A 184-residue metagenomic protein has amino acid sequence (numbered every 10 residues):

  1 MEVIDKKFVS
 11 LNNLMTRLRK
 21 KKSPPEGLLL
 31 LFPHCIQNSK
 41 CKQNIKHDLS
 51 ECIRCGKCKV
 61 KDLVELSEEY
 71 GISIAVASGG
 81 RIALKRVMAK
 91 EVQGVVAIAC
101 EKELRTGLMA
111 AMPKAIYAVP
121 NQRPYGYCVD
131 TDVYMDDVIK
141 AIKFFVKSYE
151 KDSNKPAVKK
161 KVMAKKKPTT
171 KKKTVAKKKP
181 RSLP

Functional and structural regions predicted by a protein language model:
M1-D62, K160, K165, K171-K172: N-terminal, charge-rich interaction modules
D5, R17-R19, I53-G94, I98 (+2 more regions): Metallocofactor- and cofactor-centric catalytic cores in central/energy metabolism, strongly enriched
S10, K59-L63, E91, E103 (+1 more regions): General structural feature for long, well-ordered alpha-helical segments within catalytic domains of soluble enzymes
C35, C100-E101: Beta-hairpin (beta-strand-turn-beta-strand) motif
S39, E103-L104: Short glycine-rich, flexible loops that bind phosphorylated cofactors or substrates
R105-M112: Short Gly/Thr/Asp-enriched flexible loops that form oxyanion-binding sites at enzyme active sites
Y117-K155: Ser/Thr/Gly-rich flexible loops in soluble cytosolic domains mediating phosphotransfer, phosphorylation
K155-P184: Intrinsically disordered, polybasic Lys/Arg-rich low-complexity tracts
